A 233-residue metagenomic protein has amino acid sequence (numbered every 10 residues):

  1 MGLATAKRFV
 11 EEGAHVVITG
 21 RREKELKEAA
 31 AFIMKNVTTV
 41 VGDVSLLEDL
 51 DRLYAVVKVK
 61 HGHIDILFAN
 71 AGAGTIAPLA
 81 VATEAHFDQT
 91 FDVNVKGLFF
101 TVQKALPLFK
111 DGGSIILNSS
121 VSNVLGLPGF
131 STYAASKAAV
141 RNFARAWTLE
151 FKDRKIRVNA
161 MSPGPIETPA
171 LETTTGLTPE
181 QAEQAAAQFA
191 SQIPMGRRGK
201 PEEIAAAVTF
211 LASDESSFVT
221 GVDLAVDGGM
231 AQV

Functional and structural regions predicted by a protein language model:
E23, R141, V158, P163-T174: Short, flexible catalytic-loop segment of classical short-chain dehydrogenase/reductase
F68, K152, R157, V219-G221: Short, small/polar-rich loop/turn modules that mediate ligand/substrate recognition or access, typified
P78-L79, T83-F91, A185, F189: Substrate-binding pocket helix/loop in short-chain dehydrogenase/reductase
V102, S136, A144: Active-site helix of classical SDR
P107-L108, L149-D153, S217: Alpha-helical segment proximal to the catalytic Tyr-Lys
S120: Residue(s) in the substrate-gating loop at a strand-loop-helix junction that position the organic substrate next
L125, T209, T220-V233: Short C-terminal tail/terminal secondary-structure segment of NAD(P)H-dependent dehydrogenase/reductase domains
